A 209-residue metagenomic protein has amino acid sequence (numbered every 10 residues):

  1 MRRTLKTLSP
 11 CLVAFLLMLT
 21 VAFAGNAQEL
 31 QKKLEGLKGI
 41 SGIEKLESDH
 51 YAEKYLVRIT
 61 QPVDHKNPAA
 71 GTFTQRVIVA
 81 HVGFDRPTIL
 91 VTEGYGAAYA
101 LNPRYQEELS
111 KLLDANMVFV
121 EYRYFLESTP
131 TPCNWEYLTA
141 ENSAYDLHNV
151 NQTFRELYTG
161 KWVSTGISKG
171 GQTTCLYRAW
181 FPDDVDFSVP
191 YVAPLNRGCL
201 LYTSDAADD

Functional and structural regions predicted by a protein language model:
C11-T20: Bacterial N-terminal signal peptides
N26-A115: Catalytic-loop region of hydrolases
L112-E127: Conserved alpha/beta-hydrolase
Y137-R155: Alpha/beta-hydrolase active-site loop
Y158-I167: Alpha/beta-hydrolase fold nucleophile elbow
G171-P182: Short glycine-enriched nucleophile-adjacent loop and the immediately C-terminal alpha-helix near the catalytic center
P190-G198: Active-site nucleophile loop of the alpha/beta-hydrolase fold
Y202-D209: Conserved small/polar residues in nucleotide/adenosyl-binding loops
